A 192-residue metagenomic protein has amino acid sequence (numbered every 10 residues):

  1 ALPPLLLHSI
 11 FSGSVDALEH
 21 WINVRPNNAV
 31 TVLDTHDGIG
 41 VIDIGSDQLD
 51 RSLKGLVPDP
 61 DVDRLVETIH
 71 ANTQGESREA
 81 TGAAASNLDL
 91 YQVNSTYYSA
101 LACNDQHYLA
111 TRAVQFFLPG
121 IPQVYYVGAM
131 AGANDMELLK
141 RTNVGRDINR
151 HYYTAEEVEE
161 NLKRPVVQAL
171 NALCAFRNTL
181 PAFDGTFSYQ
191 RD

Functional and structural regions predicted by a protein language model:
A1-D192: Active-site and adjacent substrate-binding regions of carbohydrate-active enzymes
